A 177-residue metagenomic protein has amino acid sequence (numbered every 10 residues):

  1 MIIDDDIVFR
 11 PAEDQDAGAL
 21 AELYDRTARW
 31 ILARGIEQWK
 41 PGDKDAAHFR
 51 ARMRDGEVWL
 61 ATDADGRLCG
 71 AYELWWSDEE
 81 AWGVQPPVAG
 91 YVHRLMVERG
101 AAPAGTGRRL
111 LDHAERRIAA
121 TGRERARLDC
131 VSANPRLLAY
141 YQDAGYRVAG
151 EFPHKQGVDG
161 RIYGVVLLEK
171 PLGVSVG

Functional and structural regions predicted by a protein language model:
I2, G160-G177: Terminal substrate-recognition subdomain of acyl/acetyltransferases
V8-E22: A short beta-loop-alpha structural element at the N-terminal edge of CoA-dependent acyl/N-acetyltransferase catalytic
F9, V92, V165-L168: Hydrophobic residues on conserved beta-strands that form the core of alpha/beta folds
D14, D25-G100, R108-H113, R117 (+2 more regions): Acetyl-CoA-dependent GNAT
G105: Glycine-rich phosphate-binding loop
I118-D129: Conserved GNAT acetyl-CoA-binding A-motif
R127-C130, Q142, R147-G164: Conserved catalytic-core motifs of GNAT/GCN5-like acyltransferases
L137: Helix-turn-helix
